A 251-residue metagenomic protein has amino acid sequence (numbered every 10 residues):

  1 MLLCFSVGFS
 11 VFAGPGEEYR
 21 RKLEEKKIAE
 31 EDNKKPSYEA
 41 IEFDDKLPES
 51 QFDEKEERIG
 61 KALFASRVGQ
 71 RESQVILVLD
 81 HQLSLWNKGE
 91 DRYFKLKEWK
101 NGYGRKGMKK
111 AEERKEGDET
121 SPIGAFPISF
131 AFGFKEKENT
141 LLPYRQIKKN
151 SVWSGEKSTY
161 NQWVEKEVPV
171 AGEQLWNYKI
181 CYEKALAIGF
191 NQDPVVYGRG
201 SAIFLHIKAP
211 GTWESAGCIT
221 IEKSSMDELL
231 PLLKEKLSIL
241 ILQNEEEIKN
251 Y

Functional and structural regions predicted by a protein language model:
M1-V7: Bacterial N-terminal signal peptides
S10-A13: Boundary at the C-terminal end of the N-terminal hydrophobic targeting segment
R20, E24, A29-E31, E39-E42: Intrinsically disordered, low-complexity segments enriched in small/polar and acidic residues
P36-S215, S225-S238, L242-Y251: Cell wall/extracellular polymer interaction/catalysis modules
E222: Conserved "landmark" site that anchors the functional core of diverse proteins
